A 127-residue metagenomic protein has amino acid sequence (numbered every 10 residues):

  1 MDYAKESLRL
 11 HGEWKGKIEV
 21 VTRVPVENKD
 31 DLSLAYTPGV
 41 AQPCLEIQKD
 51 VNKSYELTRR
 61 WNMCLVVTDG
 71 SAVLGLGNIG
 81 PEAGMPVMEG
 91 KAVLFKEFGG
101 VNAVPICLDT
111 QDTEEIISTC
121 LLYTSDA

Functional and structural regions predicted by a protein language model:
M1-S7: Ser/Thr/Pro-rich, acidic low-complexity intrinsically disordered regulatory segments
G12, S54-R60, L65-V67, K96-E97 (+1 more regions): Solvent-exposed alpha-helices and their adjacent loops that cap or buttress functional pockets in soluble metabolic
G12-E56: An N-cap/entry alpha-helix motif that binds or orients negatively charged groups
V66-D69, C107: Short beta-strand segments
L74-M88: Glycine- and acidic-residue-enriched helix-capping/strand-helix junction motifs
F98-L108: Short beta-strand elements in bilobed, periplasmic/extracellular small-molecule ligand-binding domains
T110-C120: Structural motif
Y123-A127: Conserved small/polar residues in nucleotide/adenosyl-binding loops
